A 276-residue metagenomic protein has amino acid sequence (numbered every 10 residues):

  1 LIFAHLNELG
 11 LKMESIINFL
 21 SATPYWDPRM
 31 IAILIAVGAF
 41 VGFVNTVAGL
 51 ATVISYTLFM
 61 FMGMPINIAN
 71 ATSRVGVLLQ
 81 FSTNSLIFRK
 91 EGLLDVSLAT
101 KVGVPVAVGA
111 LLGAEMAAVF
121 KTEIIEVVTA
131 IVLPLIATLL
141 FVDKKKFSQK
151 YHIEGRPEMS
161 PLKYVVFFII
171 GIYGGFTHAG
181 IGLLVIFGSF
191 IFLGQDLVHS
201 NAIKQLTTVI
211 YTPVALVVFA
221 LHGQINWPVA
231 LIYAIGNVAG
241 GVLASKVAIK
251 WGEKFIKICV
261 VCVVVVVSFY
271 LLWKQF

Functional and structural regions predicted by a protein language model:
E14-P65, Y151-N201, L231: Selected transmembrane alpha-helices and immediately adjacent juxtamembrane segments of polytopic inner-membrane
I31, R74, T129-L133, A137 (+4 more regions): Residues within membrane-spanning alpha-helices of integral membrane proteins, especially the hydrophobic core/packing
F61-M62, I68, K90, A114 (+6 more regions): Transmembrane helix-loop junction
M64-T72, S97-K101, G194-Q205: Membrane-interface alpha-helices at helix entry/exit sites of multi-pass transporters
A71-I124, T212-C262: Selective hydrophobic functional segments
T83-E91, A130-G155, S268-F276: Transmembrane helix exit motif
F167-T177, A215-G223, A230, V267-F276: Hydrophobic alpha-helical transmembrane segments in multi-pass integral membrane proteins
